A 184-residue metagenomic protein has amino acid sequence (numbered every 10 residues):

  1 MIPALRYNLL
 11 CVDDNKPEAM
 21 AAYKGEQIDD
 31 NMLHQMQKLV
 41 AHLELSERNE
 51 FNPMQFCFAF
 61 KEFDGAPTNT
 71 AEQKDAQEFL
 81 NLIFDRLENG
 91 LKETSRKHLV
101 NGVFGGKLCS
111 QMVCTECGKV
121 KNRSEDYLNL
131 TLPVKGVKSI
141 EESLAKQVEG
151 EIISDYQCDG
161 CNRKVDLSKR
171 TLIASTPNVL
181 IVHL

Functional and structural regions predicted by a protein language model:
M1-L184: Deubiquitinase catalytic domains
